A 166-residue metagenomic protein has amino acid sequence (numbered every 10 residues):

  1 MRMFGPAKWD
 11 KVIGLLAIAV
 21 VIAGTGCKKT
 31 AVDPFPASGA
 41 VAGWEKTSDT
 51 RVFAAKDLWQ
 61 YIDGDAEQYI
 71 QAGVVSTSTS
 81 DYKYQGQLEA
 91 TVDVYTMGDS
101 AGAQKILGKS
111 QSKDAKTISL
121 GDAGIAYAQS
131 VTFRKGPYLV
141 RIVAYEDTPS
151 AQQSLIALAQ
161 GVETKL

Functional and structural regions predicted by a protein language model:
R2-G14: Bacterial N-terminal signal peptides that target proteins for export
G5-K8, A90-V92, A159: Conserved short hydrophobic patches within well-ordered secondary structure
I13-A23: Bacterial N-terminal signal peptides
C27-E89, K113-T117, L139, D147-L166: N-terminal "mature-domain start" segment
L88-A90, A126-Y127: Short hydrophobic "helix-edge" motifs at membrane interfaces and signal-peptide entry regions
D93, T132, L139-V143: Structural recognition of the beta-strand scaffold that forms the well-ordered cores of secreted hydrolase catalytic
M97-S100, P137-V140, D147: Single conserved position on a long alpha-helix in the C-terminal lobe of the eukaryotic protein kinase
G98-K135: Short, internal acidic amphipathic alpha-helical interface segments that mediate docking to partner proteins
